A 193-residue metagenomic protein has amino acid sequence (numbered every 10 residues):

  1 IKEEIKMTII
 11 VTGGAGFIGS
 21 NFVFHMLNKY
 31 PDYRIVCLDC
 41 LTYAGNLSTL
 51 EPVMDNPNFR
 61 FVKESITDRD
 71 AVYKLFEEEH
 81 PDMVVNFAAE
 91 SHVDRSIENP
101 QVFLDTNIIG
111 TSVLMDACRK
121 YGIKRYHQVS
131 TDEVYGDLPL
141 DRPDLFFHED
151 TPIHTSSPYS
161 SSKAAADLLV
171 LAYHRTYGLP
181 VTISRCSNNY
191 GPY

Functional and structural regions predicted by a protein language model:
K2-P192: N-terminal Rossmann-like NAD(P)+-binding domain of SDR-like oxidoreductases, especially those catalyzing
